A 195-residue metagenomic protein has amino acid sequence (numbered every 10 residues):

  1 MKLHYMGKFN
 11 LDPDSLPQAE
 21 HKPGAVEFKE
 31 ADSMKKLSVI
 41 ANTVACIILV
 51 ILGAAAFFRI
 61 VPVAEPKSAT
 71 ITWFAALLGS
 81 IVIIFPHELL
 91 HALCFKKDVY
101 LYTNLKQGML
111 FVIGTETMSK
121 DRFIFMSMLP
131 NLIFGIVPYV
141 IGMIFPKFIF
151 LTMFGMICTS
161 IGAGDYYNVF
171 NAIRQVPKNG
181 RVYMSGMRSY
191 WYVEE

Functional and structural regions predicted by a protein language model:
K2-F58, M109-E195: Metalloprotease/metallohydrolase-associated module, dominated by Zn2+-dependent proteases
G53-A55, E88, Y102-T103: Short acidic/polar alpha-helix capping motifs at helix-coil junctions
I60-K67: Membrane-interface helix termini and inter-helical loops of multi-pass transporters
S68-I84, F123: Short pre-active-site segment immediately N-terminal to the catalytic Zn-binding motif
G79-V82, Y102-F111: Hydrophobic, membrane-facing alpha-helical anchors
I83-K96, P130: Active-site recognition of the HExxH zinc-binding catalytic motif
L90-D98, V137, A172: Active-site-flanking alpha-helical
K96-Q107, V176: Cytosolic-biased juxtamembrane loops and peripheral soluble domains of multi-pass membrane proteins
